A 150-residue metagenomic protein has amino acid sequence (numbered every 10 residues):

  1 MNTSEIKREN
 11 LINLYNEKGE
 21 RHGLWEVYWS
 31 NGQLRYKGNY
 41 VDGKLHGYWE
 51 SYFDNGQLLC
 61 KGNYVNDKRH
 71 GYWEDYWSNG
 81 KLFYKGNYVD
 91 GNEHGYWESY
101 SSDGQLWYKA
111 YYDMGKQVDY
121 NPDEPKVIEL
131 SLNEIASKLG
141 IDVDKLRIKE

Functional and structural regions predicted by a protein language model:
M1-L132, K138-D142: Glycine/tyrosine- and acidic-biased, solvent-exposed loop/turn segments at the edges of beta-strands
I135-A136, I148: Extracellular, surface-exposed passenger/stalk and repeat segments of large secreted bacterial proteins
D144-E150: Short acidic DE-rich linear segments
